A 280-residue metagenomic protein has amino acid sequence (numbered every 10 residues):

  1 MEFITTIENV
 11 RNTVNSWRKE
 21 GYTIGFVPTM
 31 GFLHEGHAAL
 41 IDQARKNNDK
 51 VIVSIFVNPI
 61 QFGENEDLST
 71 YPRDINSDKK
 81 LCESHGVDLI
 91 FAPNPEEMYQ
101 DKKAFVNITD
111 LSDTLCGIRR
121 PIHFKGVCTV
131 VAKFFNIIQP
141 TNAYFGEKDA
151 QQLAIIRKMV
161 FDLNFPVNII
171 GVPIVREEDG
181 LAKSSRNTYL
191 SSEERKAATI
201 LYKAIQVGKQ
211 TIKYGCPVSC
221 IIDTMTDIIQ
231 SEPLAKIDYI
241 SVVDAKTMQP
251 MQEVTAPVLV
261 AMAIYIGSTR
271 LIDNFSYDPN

Functional and structural regions predicted by a protein language model:
E2-L234, V243-T247, S268, F275: Nucleotidyltransferase catalytic core that binds NTPs
K19-E20, V254, P279-N280: Extreme N-terminus of proteins, especially the signal/transit-peptide cleavage junction and the first residues
K50, P257-L259: Structural motif
C220, Q252-T255: Structural preference for alpha-helix termini/caps and helix-kink/transition segments
K236-E253, A261: A conserved acidic, glycine/proline-rich C-terminal tail/linker
P250-M251, L259-N280: Short, basic/aromatic-enriched C-terminal tail that caps enzymatic domains
